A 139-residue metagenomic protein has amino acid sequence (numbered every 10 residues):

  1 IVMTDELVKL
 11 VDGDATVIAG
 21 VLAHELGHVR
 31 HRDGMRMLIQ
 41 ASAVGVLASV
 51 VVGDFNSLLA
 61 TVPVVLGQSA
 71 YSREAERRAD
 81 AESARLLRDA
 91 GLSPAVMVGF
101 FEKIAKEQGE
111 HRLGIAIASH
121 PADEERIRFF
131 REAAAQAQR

Functional and structural regions predicted by a protein language model:
I1-R139: A Zn2+-metalloprotease active-site environment signal
